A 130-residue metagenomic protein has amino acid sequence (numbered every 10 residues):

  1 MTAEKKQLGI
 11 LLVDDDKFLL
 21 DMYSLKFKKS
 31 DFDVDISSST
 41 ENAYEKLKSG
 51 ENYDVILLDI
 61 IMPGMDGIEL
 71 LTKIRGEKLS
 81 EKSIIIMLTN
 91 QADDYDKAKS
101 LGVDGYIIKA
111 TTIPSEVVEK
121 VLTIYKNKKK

Functional and structural regions predicted by a protein language model:
M1-G9, P114-K130: Non-catalytic signal-transmission and effector/linker regions of two-component phosphorelay proteins
D21-K28: Charged docking surfaces used in two-component/phosphorelay signaling
I36-E45, G67: Helix N-cap/capping motif at the beta->alpha junctions
D59: Active-site residues of response regulator receiver
M62: Receiver (REC) domain active-site loop signature in two-component systems and cognate sites in sensor histidine kinases
I68-E81: Short amphipathic alpha-helix used as the core "switch/output" element in two-component signaling
E69, Q91-I108, T112-E119: Alpha4 helix (beta4-alpha4-beta5 surface) of REC/receiver domains from two-component response regulators
I86-L88: Hydrophobic/aromatic residues positioned on beta-strands within the core alpha/beta folds
